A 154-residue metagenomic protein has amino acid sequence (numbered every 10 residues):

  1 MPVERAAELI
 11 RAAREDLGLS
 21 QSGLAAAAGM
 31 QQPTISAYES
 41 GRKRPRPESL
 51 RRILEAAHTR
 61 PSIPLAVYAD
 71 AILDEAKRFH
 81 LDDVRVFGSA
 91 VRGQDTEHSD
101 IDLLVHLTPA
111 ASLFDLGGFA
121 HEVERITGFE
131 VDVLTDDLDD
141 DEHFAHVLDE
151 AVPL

Functional and structural regions predicted by a protein language model:
M1-R85, V91-T96, T108-L154: Catalytic core of pol beta-like nucleotidyltransferases
S99-H106: Short, aliphatic-rich beta-strand segments
